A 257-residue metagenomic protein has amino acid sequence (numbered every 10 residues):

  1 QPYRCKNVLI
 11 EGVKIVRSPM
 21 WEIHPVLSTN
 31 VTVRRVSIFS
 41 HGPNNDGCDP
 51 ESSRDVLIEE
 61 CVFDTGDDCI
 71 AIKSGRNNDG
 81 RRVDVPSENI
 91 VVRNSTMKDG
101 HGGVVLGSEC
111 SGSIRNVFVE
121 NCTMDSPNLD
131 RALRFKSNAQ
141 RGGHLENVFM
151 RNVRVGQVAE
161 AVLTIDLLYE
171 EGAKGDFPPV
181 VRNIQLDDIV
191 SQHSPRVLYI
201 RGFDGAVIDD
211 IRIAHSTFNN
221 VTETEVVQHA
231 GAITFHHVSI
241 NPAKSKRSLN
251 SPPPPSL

Functional and structural regions predicted by a protein language model:
Q1-L257: Extracellular/periplasmic carbohydrate-active domains that bind, remodel, or depolymerize complex polysaccharides
